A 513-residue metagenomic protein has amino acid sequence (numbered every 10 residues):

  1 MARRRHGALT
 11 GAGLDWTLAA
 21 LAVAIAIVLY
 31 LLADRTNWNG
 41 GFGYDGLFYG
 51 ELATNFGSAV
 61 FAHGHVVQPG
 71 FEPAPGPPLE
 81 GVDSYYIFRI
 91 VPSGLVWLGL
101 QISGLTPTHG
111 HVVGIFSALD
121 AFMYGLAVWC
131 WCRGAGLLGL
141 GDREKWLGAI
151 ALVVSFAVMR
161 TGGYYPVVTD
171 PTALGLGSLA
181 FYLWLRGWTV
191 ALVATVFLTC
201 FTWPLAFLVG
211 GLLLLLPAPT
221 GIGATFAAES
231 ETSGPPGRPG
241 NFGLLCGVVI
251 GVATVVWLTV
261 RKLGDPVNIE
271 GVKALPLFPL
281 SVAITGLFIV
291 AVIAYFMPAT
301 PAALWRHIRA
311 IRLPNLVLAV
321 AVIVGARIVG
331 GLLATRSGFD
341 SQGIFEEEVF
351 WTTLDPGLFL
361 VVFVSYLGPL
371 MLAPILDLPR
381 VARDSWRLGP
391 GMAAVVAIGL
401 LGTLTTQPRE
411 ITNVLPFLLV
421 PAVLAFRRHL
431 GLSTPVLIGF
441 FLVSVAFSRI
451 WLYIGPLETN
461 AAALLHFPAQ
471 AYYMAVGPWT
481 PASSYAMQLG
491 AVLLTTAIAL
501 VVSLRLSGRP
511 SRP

Functional and structural regions predicted by a protein language model:
M1-Y30, R312-A319, V492-P513: Start-transfer (signal-anchor) and selected internal transmembrane alpha helices of multi-pass inner/ER membrane
L47, E51-T54, G64-T108: Short hydrophobic/aromatic helix or loop-helix immediately within or flanking a transmembrane segment in polytopic
G114-G139: Transmembrane-helix motifs of polytopic, lipid-linked glycan transferases
R143-T161, F181: Transmembrane and membrane-interface helices of multi-pass, inner-membrane envelope-modifying transferases
T172, G177-A191, G221-A224, E231: Membrane-interface transmembrane helices that cradle and orient dolichyl/undecaprenyl
G177-L183, V190-L216, G251-V252, V396-G399: Membrane-interface alpha helices of multi-pass inner-membrane proteins
T254-I289, M392-A393, I438-P513: Transmembrane helical bundles and short interhelical boundary loops of multi-pass, membrane-embedded
F288-R306, F359-S385, A393, L418-V420 (+1 more regions): Hydrophobic, aromatic-rich transmembrane alpha-helices and their immediate juxtamembrane boundary segments
